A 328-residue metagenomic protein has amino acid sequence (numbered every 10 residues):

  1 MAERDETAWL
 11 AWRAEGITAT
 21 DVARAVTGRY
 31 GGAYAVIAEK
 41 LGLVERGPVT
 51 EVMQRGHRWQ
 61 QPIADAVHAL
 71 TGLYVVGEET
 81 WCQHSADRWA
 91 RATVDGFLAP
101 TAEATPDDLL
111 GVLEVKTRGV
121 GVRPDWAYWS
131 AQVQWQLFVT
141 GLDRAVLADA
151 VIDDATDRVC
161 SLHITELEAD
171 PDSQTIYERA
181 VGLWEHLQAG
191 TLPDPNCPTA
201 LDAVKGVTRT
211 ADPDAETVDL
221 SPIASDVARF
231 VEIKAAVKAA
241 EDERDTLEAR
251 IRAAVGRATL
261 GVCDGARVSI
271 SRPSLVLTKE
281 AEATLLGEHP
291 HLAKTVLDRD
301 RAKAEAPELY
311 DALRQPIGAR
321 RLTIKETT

Functional and structural regions predicted by a protein language model:
M1-G47: N-terminal, Lys/Arg- and Ser/Thr-rich interaction peptides
D21, A35-E39, F138, V227-A235: Short, hydrophobic/amphipathic alpha-helical patches that form generic packing surfaces within helical domains
I37-V52, T210-A215, S225: A short, surface-exposed helix-loop junction/capping segment
M53-Q54, P62, A69-W184, Q188 (+1 more regions): Nucleic-acid nuclease catalytic cores
A86, L113, K238-T328: Extended, charge-rich alpha-helical segments
D172-A211, P290-L292, V296-A304, L309-T328: Short, positively charged
D202-R267: Contiguous, amphipathic alpha-helical segments that mediate oligomerization or scaffolding in large protein assemblies
